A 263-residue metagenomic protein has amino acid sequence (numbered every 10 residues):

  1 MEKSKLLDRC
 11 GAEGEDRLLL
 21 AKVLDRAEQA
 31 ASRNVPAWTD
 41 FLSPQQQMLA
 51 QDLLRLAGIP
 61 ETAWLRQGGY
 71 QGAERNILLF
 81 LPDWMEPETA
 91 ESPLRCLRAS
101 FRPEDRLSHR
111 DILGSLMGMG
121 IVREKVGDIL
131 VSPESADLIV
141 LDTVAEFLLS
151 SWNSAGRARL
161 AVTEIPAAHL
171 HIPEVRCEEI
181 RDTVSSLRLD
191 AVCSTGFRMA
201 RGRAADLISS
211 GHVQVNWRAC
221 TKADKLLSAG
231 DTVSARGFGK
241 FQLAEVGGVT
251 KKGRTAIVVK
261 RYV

Functional and structural regions predicted by a protein language model:
M1-G196, A219, L226, K240-V263: Ferredoxin-like alpha/beta domains used as RNA- or RNAP-binding modules
S186-G237: Basic (Lys/Arg-enriched) interaction patch that binds polyanionic ligands
